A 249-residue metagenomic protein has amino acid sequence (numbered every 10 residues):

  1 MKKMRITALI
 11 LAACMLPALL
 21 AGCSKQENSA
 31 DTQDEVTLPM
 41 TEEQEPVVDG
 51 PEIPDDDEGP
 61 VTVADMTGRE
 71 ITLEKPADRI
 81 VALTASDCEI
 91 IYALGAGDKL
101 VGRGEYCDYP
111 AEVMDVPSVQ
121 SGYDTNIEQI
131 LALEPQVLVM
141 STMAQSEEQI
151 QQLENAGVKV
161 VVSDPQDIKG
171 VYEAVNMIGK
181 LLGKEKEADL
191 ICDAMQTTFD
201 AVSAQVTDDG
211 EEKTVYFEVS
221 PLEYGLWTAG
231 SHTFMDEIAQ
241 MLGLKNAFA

Functional and structural regions predicted by a protein language model:
M1-I10: Bacterial N-terminal signal peptides that target proteins for export
I6, L19-E43, V48: Bacterial lipoprotein signal-peptidase II cleavage site
L11-A18: Bacterial N-terminal signal peptides
D34-E74: N-terminal low-complexity, Pro/Thr/Ser-rich intrinsically disordered segments that act as propeptides or flexible
G50-I53, P60, R69-T72, E147-Y224 (+1 more regions): Extracytoplasmic substrate-binding proteins
P76, S86-I90, A96, D115 (+10 more regions): Stable alpha-helical elements in mature extracytoplasmic
R79-M143, L244-A247: A short, structured surface patch at a secondary-structure boundary
Y106-Y109, L226-A249: Alpha-helical, coiled-coil/dimerization segments enriched in small aliphatic residues
